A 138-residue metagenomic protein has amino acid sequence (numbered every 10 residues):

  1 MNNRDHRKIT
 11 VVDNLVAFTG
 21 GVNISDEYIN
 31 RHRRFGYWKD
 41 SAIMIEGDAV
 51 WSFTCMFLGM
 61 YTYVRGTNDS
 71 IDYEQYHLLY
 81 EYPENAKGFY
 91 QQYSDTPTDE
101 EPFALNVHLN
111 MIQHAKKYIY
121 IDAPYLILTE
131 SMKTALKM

Functional and structural regions predicted by a protein language model:
M1-M138: Charged, low-complexity intrinsically disordered terminal segments
